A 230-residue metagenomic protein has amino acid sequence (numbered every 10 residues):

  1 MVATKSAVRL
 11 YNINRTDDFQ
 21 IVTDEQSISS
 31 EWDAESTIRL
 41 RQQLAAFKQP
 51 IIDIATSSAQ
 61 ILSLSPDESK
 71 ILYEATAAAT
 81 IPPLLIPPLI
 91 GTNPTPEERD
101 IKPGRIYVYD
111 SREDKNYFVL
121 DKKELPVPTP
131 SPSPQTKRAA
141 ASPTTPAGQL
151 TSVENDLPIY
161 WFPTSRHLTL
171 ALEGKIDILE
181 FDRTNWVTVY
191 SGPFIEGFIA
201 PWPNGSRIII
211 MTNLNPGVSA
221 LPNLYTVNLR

Functional and structural regions predicted by a protein language model:
M1-R230: Sequence signature of WD/YWTD-type beta-propeller architectures
